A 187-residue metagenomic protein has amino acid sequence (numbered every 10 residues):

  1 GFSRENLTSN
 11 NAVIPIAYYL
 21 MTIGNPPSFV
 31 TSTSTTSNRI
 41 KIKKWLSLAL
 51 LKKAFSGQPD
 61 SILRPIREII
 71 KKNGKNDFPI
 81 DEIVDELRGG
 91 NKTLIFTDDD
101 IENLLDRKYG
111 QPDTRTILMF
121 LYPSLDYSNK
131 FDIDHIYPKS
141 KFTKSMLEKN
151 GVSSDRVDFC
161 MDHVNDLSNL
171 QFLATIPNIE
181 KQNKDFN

Functional and structural regions predicted by a protein language model:
G1, L20-G24, L46, L50-K53 (+5 more regions): Alpha-helix capping/termination and helix-coil
G1-N91: A cross-family structural signal marking well-folded subdomains
L7-T8, Q111, S124-D126, F131 (+2 more regions): A structural signal for short secondary-structure junctions
A17, R39, K43, D134-Y137 (+3 more regions): Generic hydrophobic alpha-helical scaffold/packing signal
L50-K141, S145: Intrinsically disordered, low-complexity N-proximal targeting/linker segments that flank membranes
F131, T143-I179: Short beta-strand-alpha-helix junction that forms the catalytic/metal-binding core of metal-dependent nuclease domains
K184-F186: Short cysteine/histidine-rich zinc-coordinating motifs and their immediately flanking basic loops
